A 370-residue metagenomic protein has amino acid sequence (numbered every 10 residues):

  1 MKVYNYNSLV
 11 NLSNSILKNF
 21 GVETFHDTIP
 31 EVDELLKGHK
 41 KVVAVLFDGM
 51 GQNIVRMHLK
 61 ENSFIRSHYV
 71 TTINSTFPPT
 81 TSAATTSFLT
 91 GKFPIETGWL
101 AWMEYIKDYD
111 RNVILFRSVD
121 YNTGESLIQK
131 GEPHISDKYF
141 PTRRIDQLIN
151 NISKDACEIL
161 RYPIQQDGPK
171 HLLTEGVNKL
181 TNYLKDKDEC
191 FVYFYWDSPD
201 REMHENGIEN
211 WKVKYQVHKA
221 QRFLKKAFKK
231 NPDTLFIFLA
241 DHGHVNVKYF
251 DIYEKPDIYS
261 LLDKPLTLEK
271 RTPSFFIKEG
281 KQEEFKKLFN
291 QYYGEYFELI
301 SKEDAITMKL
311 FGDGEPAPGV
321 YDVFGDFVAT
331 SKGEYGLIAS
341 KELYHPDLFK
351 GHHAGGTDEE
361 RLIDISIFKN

Functional and structural regions predicted by a protein language model:
M1-N370: Feature captures the catalytic ectodomains and active-site-proximal regions of enzymes that hydrolyze or transfer
